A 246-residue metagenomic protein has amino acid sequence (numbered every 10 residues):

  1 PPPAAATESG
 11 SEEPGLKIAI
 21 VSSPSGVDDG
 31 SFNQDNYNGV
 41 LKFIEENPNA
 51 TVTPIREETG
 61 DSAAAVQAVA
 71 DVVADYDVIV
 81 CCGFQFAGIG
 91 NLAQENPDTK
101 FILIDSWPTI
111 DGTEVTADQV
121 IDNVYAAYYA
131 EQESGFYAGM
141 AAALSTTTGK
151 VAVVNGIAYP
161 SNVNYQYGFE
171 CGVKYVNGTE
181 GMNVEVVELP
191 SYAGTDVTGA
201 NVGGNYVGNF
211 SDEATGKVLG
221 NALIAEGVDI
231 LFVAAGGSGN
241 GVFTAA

Functional and structural regions predicted by a protein language model:
A4-A246: A residue-level marker of the well-folded mature domains of exported/periplasmic proteins
